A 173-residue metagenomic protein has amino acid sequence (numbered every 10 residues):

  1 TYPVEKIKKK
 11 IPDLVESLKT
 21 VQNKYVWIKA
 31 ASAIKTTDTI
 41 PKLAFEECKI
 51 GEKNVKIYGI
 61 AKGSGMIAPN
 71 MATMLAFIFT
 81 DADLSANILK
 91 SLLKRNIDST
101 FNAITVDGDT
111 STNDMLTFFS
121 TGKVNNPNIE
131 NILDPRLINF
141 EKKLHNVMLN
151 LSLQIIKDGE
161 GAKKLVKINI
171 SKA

Functional and structural regions predicted by a protein language model:
T1-E16, T20, S111-D114, L151 (+3 more regions): Proteins with a high burden of low-complexity, intrinsically disordered sequence enriched in S/T/G/P/A and R, requiring
T1-F101: Glycine-rich, mobile lid/loop segments that gate access to catalytic sites or pores
T1-K8, L75-A76, N113-L133: Glycine-rich, flexible beta-strand/loop modules in the N-terminal catalytic cores of phosphate-handling
Q22-A31, F45, F101-N113, N150-K167: Flexible, glycine/charged-enriched surface loops at secondary-structure junctions
D38, A61-G65, A82, D107-T117 (+2 more regions): Glycine-rich beta-alpha junction loops
K56-G59, F77, T117-F118, K167-I170: Structured core elements
G65-N70, I88, D107-S111, M115 (+1 more regions): Short, contiguous, pocket-lining structural segments that sit at or immediately flank catalytic/ligand-binding sites
F118-A173: A glycine- and small/hydrophobic-rich beta-loop-beta segment that serves as a flexible "lid/hinge" or phosphate-binding
